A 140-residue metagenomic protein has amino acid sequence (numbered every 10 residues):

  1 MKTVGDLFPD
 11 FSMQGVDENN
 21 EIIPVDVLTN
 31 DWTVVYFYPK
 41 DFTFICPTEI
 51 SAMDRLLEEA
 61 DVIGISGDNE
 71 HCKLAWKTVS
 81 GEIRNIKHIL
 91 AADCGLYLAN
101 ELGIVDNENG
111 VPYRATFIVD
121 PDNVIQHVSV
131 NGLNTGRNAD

Functional and structural regions predicted by a protein language model:
M1-D140: Chalcogenol-based redox active-site neighborhoods
